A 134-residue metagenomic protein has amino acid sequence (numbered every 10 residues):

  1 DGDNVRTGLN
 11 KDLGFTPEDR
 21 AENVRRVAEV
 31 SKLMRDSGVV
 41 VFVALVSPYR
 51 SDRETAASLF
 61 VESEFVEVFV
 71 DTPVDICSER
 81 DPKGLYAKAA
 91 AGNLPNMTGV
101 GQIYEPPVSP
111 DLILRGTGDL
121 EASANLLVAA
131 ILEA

Functional and structural regions predicted by a protein language model:
D1-D36: Conserved substrate/cofactor phosphate-moiety recognition/catalytic segment in nucleotide-dependent phosphotransferases
D1-G2, S37-S47: Short beta-strand segments at enzyme active-site cores
T7-L9, Y49-D52: Short, solvent-exposed loop/turn segments at secondary-structure junctions
L13, R53-E54: Conserved ATPase-coupling elements of RecA-like P-loop NTPase cores
F15-E18, F60-E62, K83-A87: Short, hinge-like loop/turn segments at secondary-structure boundaries
K32-V39, S58-S63, Y104-P107: Conserved catalytic network of the ASCE P-loop NTPase/AAA+ motor domain
F42-A44, P48, F60-R80, L114: Conserved phosphate-donor/acceptor-positioning beta-strand/loop module used by diverse small-molecule
D71-A129, E133-A134: Small-molecule kinase domains that catalyze NTP-dependent phosphoryl transfer to phosphate-bearing small molecules
